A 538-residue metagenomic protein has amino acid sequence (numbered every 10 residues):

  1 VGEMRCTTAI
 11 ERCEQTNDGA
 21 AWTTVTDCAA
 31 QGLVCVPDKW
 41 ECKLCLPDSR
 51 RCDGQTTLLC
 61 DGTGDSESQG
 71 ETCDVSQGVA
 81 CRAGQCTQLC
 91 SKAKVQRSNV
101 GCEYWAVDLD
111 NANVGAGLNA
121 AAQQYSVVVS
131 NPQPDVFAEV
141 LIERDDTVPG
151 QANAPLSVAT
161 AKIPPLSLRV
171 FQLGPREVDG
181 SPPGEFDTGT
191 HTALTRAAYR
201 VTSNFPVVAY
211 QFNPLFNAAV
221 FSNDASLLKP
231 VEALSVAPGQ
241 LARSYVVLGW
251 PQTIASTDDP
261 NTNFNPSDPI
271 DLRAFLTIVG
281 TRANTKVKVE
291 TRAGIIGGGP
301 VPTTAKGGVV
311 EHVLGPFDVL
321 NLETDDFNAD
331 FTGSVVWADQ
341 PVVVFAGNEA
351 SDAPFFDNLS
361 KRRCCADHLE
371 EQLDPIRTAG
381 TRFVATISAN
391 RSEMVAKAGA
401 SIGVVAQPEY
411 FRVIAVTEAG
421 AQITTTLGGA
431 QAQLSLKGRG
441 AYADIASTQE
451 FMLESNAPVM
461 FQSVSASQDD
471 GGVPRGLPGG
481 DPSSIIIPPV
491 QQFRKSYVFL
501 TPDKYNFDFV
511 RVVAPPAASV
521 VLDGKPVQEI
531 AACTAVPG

Functional and structural regions predicted by a protein language model:
V1-V95: Cysteine-rich, disulfide-bonded extracellular modules and peptides in secreted proteins and receptor ectodomains
M4, S49-R50, T87-F137, I142-G333 (+1 more regions): Conserved functional hotspot residues at active sites or interaction interfaces
